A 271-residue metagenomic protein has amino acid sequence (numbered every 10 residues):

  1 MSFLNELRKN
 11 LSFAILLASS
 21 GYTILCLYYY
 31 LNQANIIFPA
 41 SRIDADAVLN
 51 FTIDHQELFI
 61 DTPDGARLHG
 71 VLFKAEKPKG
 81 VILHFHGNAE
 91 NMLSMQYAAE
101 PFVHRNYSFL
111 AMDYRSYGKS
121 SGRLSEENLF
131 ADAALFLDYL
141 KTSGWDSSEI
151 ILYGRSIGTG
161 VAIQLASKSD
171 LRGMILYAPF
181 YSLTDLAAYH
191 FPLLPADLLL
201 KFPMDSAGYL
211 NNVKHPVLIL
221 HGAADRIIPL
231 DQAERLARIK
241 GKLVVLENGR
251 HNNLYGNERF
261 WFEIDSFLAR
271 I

Functional and structural regions predicted by a protein language model:
N10, A14-D61: An N-terminal hydrophobic leader/cap segment in hydrolases
P63-Y139, R155, G160: Membrane-embedded segments
L135, Y139-S143, S147-L193: Primarily recognizes the serine-hydrolase "nucleophile elbow" in alpha/beta-hydrolase and SGNH/GDSL folds
V213, I219-H221, D225: Short beta-strand/loop motif that positions the catalytic acidic residue of the alpha/beta-hydrolase fold
A223-D225, E247-R250: Acidic beta-to-alpha connecting loop that harbors the catalytic carboxylate
R226-Q232: Conserved alpha/beta-hydrolase "acid-adjacent" motif
G249-R259: Catalytic histidine-centered segment of alpha/beta-hydrolase-like enzymes
E258-I271: Catalytic active-site module of serine/aspartate enzymes centered on a nucleophile-bearing elbow/loop
